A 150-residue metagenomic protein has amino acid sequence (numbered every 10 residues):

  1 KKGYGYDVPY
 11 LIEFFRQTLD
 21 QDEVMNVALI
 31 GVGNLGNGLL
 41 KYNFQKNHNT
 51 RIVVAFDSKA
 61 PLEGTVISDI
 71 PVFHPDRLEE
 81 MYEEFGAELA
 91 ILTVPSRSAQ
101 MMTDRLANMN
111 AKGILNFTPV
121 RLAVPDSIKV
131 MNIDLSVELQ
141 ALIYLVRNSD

Functional and structural regions predicted by a protein language model:
K1-L89, T93, R97-M109, P125-D150: Hydrophobic, well-ordered beta-alpha structural blocks that scaffold small-molecule cofactor pockets
V94, F117-P119: Short secondary-structure boundary segments
